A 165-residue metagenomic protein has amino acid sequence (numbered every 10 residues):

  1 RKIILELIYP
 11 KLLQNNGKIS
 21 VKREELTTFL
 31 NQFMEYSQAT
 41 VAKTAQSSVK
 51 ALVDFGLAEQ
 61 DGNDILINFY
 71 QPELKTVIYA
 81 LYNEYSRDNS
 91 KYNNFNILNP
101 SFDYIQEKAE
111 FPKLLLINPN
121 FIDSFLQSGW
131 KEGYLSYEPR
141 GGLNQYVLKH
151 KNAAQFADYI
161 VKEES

Functional and structural regions predicted by a protein language model:
R1-V21: A glycine-rich, hydrophobic loop/mini-helix early in the fold
I3, F156-E164: Short N-terminal edge-element motif at the start of the domain
N15, F33-T40: Inter-helical turn/loop segments and adjacent helix faces that build the functional surface of alpha-helical bundle
K18-K22, T40-K43, E59-Y70: Short acidic alpha-helical/loop segments enriched in Asp/Glu that coordinate divalent cations
V21-Y36, S101-E110: DNA-recognition alpha helix
Q38-D54, L115-S128: Short amphipathic alpha-helical interaction segments
F55-G56, G133: Glycine-centered, phosphate/nucleic-acid-interacting loop/turn motifs that mediate DNA/RNA or nucleotide
D61-A157: Accessory, usually C-terminal, subdomains that scaffold auxiliary metal cofactors
